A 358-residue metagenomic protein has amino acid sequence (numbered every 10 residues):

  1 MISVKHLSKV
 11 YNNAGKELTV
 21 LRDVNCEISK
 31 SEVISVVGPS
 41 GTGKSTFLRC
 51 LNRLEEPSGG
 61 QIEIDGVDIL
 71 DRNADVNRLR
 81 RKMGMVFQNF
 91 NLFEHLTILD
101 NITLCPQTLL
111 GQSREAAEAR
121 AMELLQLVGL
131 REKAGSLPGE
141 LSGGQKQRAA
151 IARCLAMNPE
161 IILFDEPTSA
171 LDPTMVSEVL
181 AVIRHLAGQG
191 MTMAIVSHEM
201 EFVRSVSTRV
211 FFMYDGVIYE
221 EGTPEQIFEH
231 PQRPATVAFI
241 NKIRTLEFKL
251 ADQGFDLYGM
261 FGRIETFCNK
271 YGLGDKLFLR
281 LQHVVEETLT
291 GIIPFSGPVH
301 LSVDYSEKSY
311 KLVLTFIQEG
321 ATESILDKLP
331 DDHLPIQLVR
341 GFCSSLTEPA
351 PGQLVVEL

Functional and structural regions predicted by a protein language model:
N52: Helix-to-loop junction immediately C-terminal to a conserved catalytic motif
I69-G84, R114, G188: ABC ATPase NBD coupling module
S136-G139, M157: Conserved signature/switch motifs of ABC ATPase nucleotide-binding domains
I162-D165: Catalytic Walker B motif of ABC-type/P-loop ATPase nucleotide-binding domains
E221-G222: ABC ATPase "signature
L312-I336: Glycine-rich/acidic phosphate-handling loop/turn and adjacent ATP-lid/helix of nucleotide-binding kinase/ATPase domains
